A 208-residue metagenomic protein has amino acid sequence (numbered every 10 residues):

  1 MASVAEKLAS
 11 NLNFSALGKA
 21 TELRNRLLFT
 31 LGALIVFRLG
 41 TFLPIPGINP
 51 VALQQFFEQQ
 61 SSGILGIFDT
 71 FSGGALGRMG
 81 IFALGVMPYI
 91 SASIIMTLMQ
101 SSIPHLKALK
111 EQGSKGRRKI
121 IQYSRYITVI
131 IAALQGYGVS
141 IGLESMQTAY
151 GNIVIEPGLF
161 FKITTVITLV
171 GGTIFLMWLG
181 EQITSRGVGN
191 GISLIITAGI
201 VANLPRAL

Functional and structural regions predicted by a protein language model:
V4-N13, I45-M87, M146-G158: Interfacial loop/helix-cap signal at membrane boundaries in integral membrane proteins
L12-T21, H105-G116, G171-V188, R206-L208: Membrane-water interface regions at transmembrane-helix termini and the short interhelical loops of multi-pass membrane
F14, T21, Y89-A132: Membrane-interface amphipathic helices and adjacent TM-edge segments
A16-I35, R118-V129, R186-L194: Alpha-helical transmembrane segments and their helix-start/interface "positive-inside/aromatic belt" motifs in integral
T30-F42, I131-V139, T168-M177, A198-N203: Hydrophobic core segments of alpha-helical transmembrane domains in multi-pass membrane transport and ion-translocation
G77-P88, K115-I131, E156-L169, N190 (+1 more regions): Alpha-helical membrane-spanning segments of integral membrane proteins, especially the hydrophobic core of TM bundles
I81-P104, G172-Q182: Transmembrane alpha-helical segments in integral membrane proteins
N152-L208: Hydrophobic alpha-helical transmembrane segments and adjacent short intramembrane/lumenal linkers of inner/organellar
